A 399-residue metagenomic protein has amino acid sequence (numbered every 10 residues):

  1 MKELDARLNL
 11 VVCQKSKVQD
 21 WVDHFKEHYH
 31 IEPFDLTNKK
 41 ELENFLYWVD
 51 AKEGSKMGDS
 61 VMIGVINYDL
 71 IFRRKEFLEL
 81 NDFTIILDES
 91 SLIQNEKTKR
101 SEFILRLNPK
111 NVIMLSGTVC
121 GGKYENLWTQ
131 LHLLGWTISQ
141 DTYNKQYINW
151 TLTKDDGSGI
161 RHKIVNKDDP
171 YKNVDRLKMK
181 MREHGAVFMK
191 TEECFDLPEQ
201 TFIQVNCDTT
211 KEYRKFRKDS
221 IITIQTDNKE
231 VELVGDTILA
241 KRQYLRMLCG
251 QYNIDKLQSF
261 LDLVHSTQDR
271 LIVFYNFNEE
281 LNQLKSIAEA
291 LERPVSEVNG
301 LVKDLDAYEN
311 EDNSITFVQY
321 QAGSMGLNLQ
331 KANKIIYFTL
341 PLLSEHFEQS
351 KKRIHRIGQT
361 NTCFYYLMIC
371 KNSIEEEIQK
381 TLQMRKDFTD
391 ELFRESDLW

Functional and structural regions predicted by a protein language model:
M1-V22, N111: Conserved SF1/SF2 helicase motif Ia
R7-L8, D23, E27-H30, E43 (+6 more regions): Conserved P-loop NTPase motor "coupling/switch" region that bridges the ATPase
N9-V11, K15-K17, I203-C207, T267-K285: Conserved strand-helix element at the start of the C-terminal RecA-like helicase core
N44-F45, V49, I272-F274, N282-G323: Conserved helicase ATPase core of P-loop NTP-dependent helicases/translocases
G64-I86, L92-F103, V318-G323: Conserved RecA-like ASCE ATPase "motif II neighborhood" in helicase/translocase motors
I71-E76, C120-Y124, E280-K285, D304-A307 (+1 more regions): SF2 helicase motor core recognition
S90, E96-K97, L127-L131, S139-D269 (+2 more regions): Interdomain linker/hinge connecting the two RecA-like lobes of the SF2 helicase core
L342-W399: A conserved SF2-helicase RecA2
